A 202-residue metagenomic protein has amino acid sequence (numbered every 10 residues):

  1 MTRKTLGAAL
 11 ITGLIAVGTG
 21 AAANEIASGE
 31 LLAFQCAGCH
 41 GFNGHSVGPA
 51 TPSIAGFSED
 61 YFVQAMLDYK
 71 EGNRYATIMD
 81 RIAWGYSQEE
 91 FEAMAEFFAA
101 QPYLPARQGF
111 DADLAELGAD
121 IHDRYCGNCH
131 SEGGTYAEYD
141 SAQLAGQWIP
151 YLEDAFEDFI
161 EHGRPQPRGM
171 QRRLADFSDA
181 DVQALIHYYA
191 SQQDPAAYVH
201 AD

Functional and structural regions predicted by a protein language model:
M1-A9: Bacterial N-terminal signal peptides that target proteins for export
A8-V17: Bacterial N-terminal signal peptides
T19-A23: Sec/Tat signal peptide C-region and signal peptidase I cleavage site
N24-N43, A106, F110-G133, W148-P150 (+1 more regions): Sequence/structural segment immediately N-terminal to covalent heme-attachment motifs in c-type and related
L31-F42, Q64-L67, E92-E96, D120-E132 (+3 more regions): C-type cytochrome heme c attachment motif
G44-R74, D80-G85, A119, S131-I160: Gly/Gly-Pro-rich "capping" loops immediately C-terminal to redox-active cysteine motifs in periplasmic/lumenal
H45-S46, Y75, A100-D113, G127-N128 (+3 more regions): Inter-heme linker and motif-flanking segments adjacent to c-type heme-binding CXXCH motifs in c-type cytochromes
W84-A106, P150, R173-A201: C-terminal capping alpha-helices of c-type cytochrome domains
